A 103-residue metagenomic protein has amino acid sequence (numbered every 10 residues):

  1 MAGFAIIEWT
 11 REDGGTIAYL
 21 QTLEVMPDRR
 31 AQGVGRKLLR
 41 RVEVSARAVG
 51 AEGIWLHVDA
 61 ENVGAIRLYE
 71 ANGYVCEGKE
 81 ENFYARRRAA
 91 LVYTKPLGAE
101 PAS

Functional and structural regions predicted by a protein language model:
M1-D28, R36-S45, V49, N82 (+1 more regions): Acetyl-CoA-dependent GNAT
V25, V58-D59: Aromatic-flanked redox-active Cys/Sec active sites in thiol-based oxidoreductases, especially the WC-centered
Q32: Flexible nucleotide-binding loop
G35, L39, N62-A65, N82-R87: Short glycine/proline-centered loop/turn elements that form peptide/ligand docking sites
W55-V58, E70, V75-V92: Conserved catalytic-core motifs of GNAT/GCN5-like acyltransferases
